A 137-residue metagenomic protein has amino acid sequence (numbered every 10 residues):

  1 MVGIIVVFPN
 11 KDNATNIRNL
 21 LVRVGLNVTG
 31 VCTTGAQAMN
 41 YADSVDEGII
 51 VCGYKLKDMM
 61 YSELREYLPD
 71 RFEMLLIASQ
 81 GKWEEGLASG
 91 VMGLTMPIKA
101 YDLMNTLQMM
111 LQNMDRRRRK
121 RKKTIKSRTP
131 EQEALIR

Functional and structural regions predicted by a protein language model:
F8: Conserved acidic carboxylate
K11-G30: Two-component/phosphorelay signaling modules centered on CheY-like receiver
A14, G35-M39, D46-F72, S79-K82: Conserved phosphotransfer microenvironments
E63, A78-M96, N105: Alpha4 helix (beta4-alpha4-beta5 surface) of REC/receiver domains from two-component response regulators
I98-L111: C-terminal output helix
M114-R137: CheY-like receiver
